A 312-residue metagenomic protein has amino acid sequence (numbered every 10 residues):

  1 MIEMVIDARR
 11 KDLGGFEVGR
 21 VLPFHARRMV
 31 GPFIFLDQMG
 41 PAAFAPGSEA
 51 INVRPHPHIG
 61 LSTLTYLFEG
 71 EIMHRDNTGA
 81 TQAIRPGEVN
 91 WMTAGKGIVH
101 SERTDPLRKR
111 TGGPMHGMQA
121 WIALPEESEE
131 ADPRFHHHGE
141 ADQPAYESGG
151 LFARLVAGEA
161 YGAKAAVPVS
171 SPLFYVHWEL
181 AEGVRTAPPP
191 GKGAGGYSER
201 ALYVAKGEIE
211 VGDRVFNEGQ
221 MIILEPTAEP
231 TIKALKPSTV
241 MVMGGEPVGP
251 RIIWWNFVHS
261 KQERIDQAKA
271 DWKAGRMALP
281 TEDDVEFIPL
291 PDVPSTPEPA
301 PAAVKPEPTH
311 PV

Functional and structural regions predicted by a protein language model:
M1-V312: Jelly-roll (double-stranded beta-helix
